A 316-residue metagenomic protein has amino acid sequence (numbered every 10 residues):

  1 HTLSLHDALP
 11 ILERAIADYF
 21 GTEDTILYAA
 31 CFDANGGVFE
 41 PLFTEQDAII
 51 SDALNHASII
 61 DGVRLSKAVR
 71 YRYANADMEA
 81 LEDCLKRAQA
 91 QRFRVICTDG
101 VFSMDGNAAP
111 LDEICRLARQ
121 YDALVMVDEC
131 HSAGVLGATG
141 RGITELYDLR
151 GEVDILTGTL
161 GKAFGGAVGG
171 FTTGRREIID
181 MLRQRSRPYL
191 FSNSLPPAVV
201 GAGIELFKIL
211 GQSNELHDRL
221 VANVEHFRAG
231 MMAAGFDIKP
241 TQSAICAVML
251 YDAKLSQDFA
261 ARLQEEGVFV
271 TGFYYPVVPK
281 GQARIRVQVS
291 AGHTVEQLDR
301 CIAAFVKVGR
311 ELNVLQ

Functional and structural regions predicted by a protein language model:
T2-L9: Short, small-residue-biased leader/transition segments that mark boundaries at the very start of proteins
E13-G37: Short loop-beta-helix segment that forms the pyridoxal 5′-phosphate
R14, D18, E265-F269, P276-Q316: PLP-dependent enzyme catalytic core of the Aspartate aminotransferase-like
V38-A57: Conserved PLP-anchoring active-site segment centered on the Schiff-base-forming lysine
Y71, N75-V127: Active-site phosphate-binding strand-loop segment of PLP-dependent enzymes
Y121-L124, H131, L136-Q242, L255: Active-site C-terminal subdomain of aminotransferase-like
D218-F227, M232-G267, V277, G281-Q282 (+1 more regions): Conserved PLP-binding catalytic core of the aspartate aminotransferase-like
